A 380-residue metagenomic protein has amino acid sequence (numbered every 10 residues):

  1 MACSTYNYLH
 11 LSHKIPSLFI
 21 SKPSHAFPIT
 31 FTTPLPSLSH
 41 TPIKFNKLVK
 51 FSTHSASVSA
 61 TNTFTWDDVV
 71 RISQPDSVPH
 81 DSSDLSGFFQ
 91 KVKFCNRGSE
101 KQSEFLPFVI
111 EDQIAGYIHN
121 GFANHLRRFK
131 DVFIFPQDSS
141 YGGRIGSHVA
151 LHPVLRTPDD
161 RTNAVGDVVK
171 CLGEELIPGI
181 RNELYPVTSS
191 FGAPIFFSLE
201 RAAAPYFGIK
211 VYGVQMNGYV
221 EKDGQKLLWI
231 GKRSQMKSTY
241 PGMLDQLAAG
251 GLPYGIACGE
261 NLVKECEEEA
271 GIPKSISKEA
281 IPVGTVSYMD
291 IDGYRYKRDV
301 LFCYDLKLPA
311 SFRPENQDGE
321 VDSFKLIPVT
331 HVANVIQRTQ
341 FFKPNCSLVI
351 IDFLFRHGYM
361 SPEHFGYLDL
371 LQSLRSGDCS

Functional and structural regions predicted by a protein language model:
A2-M243, G250-K264, I272-D322, V329-S380: N-terminal leader/linker segments that precede catalytic domains of diphosphate-processing enzymes
E268: Catalytic-pocket segment enriched in acidic/His residues
